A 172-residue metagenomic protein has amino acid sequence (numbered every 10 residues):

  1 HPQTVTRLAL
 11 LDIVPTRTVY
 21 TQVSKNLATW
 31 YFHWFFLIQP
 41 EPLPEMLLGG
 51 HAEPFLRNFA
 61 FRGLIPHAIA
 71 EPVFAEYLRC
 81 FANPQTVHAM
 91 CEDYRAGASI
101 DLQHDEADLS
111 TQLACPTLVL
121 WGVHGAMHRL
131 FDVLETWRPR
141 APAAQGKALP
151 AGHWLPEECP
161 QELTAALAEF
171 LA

Functional and structural regions predicted by a protein language model:
H1-A148, A168-F170: Flexible "cap/lid" subdomain of the alpha/beta-hydrolase fold that forms the substrate-access gate
G152-T164: Catalytic histidine-centered segment of alpha/beta-hydrolase-like enzymes
